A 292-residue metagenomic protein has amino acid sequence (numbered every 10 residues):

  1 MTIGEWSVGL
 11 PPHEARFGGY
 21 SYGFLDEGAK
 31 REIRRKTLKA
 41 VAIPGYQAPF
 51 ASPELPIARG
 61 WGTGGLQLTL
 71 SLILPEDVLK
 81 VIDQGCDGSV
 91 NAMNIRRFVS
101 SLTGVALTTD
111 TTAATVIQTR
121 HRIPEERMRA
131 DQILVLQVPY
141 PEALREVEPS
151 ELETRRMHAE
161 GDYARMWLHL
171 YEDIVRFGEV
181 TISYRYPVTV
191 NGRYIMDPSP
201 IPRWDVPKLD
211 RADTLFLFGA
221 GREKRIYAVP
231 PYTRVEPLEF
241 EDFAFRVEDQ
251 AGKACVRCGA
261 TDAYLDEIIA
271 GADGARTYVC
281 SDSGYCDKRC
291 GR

Functional and structural regions predicted by a protein language model:
T2-I195: General detector of N-terminal leader/presequence modules that precede the first folded domain
Y194, P202-A228: A boundary/linker detector
A228-Y232, A251: Extended, highly charged accessory segments
P231-F245, A263-L265: Short Cys/His-rich Zn2+-coordinating modules
D242, K253-A254: HIT superfamily nucleotide-processing domains
C255-G259, C280: Short cysteine-rich clusters marking metal-coordination/redox-active sites
E267-Y278: Short linker/helix segments within small regulatory modules
S281-R292: Short metal-binding segments enriched for Cys and/or His
